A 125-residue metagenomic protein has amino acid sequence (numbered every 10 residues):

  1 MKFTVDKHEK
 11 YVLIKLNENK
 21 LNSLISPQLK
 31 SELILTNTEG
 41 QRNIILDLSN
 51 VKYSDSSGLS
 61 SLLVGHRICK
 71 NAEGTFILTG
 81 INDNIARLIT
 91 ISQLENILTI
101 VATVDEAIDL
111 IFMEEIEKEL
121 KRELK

Functional and structural regions predicted by a protein language model:
M1-K2: Absolute protein N-terminus
V5-S31: STAS-typified acidic loop motif
D6, T79, V101: General small-molecule cofactor/ligand-binding pocket signal
K10, D83, D105: Residues that form or immediately flank small-molecule/cofactor binding pockets and catalytic motifs
K15, I100-A102: Structural signal for conserved beta-strand scaffold positions within catalytic alpha/beta enzyme cores
L21-L98: Amphipathic alpha-helical interaction surfaces in cytosolic regulatory modules
A102-K125: A charged, well-structured terminal subsegment
